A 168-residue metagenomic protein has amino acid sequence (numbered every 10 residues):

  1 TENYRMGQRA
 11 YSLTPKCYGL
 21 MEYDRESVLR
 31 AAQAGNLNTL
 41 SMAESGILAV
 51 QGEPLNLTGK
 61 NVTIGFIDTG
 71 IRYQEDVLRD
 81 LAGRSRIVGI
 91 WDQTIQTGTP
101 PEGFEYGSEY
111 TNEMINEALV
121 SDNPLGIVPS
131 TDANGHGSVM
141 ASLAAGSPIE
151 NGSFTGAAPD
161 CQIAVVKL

Functional and structural regions predicted by a protein language model:
T1-T63, G70-R86: Autoinhibitory propeptides
G52-L168: Subtilisin-like serine protease catalytic core
